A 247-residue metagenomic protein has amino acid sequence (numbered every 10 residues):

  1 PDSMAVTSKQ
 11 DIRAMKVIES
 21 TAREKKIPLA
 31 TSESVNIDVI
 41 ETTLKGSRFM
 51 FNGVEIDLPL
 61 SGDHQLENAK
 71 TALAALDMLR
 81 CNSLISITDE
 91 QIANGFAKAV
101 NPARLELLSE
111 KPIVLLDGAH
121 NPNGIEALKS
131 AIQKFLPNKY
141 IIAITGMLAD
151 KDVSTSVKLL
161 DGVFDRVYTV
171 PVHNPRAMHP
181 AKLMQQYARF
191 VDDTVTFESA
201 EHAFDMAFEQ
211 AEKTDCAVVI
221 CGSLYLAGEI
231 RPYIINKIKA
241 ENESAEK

Functional and structural regions predicted by a protein language model:
P1-N52, L73-E90: Acidic, Mg2+-coordinating active-site environments of NTP-dependent enzymes
S8-A30, T43-S47, I113-L116, P122 (+1 more regions): C-terminal helical cap/extension that packs against the catalytic core of soluble nucleotide-cofactor enzymes
F49-R166: Nucleotide phosphate-binding/pyrophosphate-handling subdomain across enzymes that bind or process nucleotide phosphates
L79-S83, I132, Y187, A211 (+1 more regions): Active-site catalytic pocket residues across diverse enzymes, especially alpha/beta-hydrolases
V172-R176, K239-K247: Short, flexible loop segments at boundaries between secondary-structure elements
S223: Active-site-proximal loop/hinge segments that shape catalytic or ion-binding/gating pockets
